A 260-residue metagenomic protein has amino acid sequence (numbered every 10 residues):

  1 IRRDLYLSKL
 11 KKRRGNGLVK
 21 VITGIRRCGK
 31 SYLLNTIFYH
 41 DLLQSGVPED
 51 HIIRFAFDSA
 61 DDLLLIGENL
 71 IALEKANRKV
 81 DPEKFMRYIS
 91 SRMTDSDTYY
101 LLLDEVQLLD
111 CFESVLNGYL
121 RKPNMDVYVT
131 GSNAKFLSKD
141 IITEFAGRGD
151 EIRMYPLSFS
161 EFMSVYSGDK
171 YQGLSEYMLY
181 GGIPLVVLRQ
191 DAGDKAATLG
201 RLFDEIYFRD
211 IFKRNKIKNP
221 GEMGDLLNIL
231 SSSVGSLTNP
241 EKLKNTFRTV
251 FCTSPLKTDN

Functional and structural regions predicted by a protein language model:
I1-G15: Pre-Walker A adenine-sensing motif
I22: Hydrophobic anchor at the beta1->P-loop junction of P-loop NTPases
S31: Walker A/P-loop
L43-S59: Conserved catalytic segments around the Walker B and adjacent sensor/switch elements of P-loop NTPase domains
R54-D97: Short glycine-rich substrate-engagement loop in P-loop NTPases that contacts/grips substrate
L102, D126-S132, R153: Structural recognition of the conserved hydrophobic beta-strand(s) that form the central parallel beta-sheet of P-loop
G118, K135-E151, V165-S167: Short regulatory helix/loop adjacent to the ATP-binding pocket of P-loop NTPases
Y155, F159-N260: Interdomain hinge/linker elements that couple catalytic modules in large macromolecular machines
